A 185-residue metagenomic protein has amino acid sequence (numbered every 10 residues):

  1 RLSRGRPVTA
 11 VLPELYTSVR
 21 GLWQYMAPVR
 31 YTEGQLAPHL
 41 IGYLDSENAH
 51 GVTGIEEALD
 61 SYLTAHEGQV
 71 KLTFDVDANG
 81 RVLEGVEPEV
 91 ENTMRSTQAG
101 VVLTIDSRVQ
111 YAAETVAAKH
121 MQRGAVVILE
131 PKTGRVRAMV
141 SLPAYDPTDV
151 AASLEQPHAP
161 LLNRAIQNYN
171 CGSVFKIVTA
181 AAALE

Functional and structural regions predicted by a protein language model:
R1-Q98: Small/polar-residue-rich segments within soluble enzyme cores
E33, G42-Y43, A65, P147 (+2 more regions): Generic structural "secondary-structure junction" signal
N48, Y145-P147: Short, charged/polar, Gly/Pro-enriched secondary-structure boundary elements
R81, G134-R135: Residue-level signal for well-ordered, solvent-exposed loop/turn and beta-edge residues enriched in charged/polar side
N92-K132, D149-E185: Active-site loop and adjoining helix of the penicillin-binding protein/serine DD-peptidase-beta-lactamase fold
A138-A144: Short beta->alpha transition motifs characteristic of CBS
